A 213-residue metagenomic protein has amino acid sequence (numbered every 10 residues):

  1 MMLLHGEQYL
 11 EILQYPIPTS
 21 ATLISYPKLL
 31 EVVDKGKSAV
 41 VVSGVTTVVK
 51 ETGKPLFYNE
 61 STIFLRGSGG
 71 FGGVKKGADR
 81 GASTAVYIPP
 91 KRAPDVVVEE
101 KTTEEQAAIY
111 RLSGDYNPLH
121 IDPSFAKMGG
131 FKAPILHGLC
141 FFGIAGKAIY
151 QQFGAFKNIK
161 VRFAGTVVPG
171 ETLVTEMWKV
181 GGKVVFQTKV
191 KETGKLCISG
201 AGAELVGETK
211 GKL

Functional and structural regions predicted by a protein language model:
M1-E7, K91-Q152: Hot-dog-fold acyl-thioester-processing enzymes
L4-G6, V41, K157-I159: A generic structural signal for short beta-strands and their flanking turns/coil linkers
G6, I12-L13, F131, F163: Short, conserved secondary-structure segments in the cores of folded domains
E7-V98, P169, V174-L213: HotDog/MaoC-like acyl-thioester-processing domains
S124-G200, K210: Catalytic-pocket segment enriched in acidic/His residues
